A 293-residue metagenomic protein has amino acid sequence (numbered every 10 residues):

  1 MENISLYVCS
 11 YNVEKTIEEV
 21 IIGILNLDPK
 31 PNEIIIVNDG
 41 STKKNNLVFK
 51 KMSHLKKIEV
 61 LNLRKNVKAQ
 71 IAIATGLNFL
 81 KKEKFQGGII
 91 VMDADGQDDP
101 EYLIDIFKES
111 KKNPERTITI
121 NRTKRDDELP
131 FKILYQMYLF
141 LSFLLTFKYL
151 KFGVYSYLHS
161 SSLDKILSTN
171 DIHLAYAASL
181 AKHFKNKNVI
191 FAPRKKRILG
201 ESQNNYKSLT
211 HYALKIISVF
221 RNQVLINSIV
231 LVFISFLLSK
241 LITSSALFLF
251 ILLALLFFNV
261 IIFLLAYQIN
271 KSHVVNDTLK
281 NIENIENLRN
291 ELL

Functional and structural regions predicted by a protein language model:
M1-G23: N-proximal low-complexity "stem/linker" segments adjacent to membrane-targeting elements
N12, D39-S41, V67: Conserved short acidic donor-positioning loop in nucleotide-sugar-dependent glycosyltransferases
I22-P31: Short, acidic, metal-binding catalytic loop of nucleotide-sugar glycosyltransferases
P31-S41, L61-N62: Short beta-strand/loop segment that forms part of the nucleotide-sugar
N38-L47, G96-Q97: A conserved acidic beta->alpha catalytic loop
R64-K65, Q70-F79, V91, Q97-L174 (+2 more regions): Acceptor/aglycone-binding surface of glycosyltransferases and processive sugar-polymer synthases
D164-Q223: Catalytic donor/gating beta->alpha subdomain of glycosyltransferases that bind UDP-sugars
L225-L293: Terminal low-complexity segments of carbohydrate-biosynthetic enzymes
